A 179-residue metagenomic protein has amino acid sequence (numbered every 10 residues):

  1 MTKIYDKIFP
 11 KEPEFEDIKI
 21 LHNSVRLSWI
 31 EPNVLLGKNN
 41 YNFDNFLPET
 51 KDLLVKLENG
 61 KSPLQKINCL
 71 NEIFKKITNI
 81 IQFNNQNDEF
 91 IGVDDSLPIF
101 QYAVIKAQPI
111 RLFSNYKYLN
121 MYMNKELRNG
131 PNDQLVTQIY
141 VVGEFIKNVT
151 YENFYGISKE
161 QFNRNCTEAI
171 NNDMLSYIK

Functional and structural regions predicted by a protein language model:
M1-K75: Catalytic and GAP-homology cores of small GTPase regulators
D6, D17, D44, D52 (+4 more regions): Acidic-enriched, low-complexity/disordered segments with a strong bias for Aspartate over Glutamate
E14-D17, K117, G156: Flexible domain-boundary/linker segments
L21-W29, Q82, N124-N129, E144 (+1 more regions): Short alpha-helical interface elements
K56-E152: Alpha-helical catalytic/interaction cores of small GTPase-regulatory modules
Q134-K179: C-terminal regulatory/linker segments that are acidic, Ser/Thr- and Pro-rich and often disordered or coiled-coil
